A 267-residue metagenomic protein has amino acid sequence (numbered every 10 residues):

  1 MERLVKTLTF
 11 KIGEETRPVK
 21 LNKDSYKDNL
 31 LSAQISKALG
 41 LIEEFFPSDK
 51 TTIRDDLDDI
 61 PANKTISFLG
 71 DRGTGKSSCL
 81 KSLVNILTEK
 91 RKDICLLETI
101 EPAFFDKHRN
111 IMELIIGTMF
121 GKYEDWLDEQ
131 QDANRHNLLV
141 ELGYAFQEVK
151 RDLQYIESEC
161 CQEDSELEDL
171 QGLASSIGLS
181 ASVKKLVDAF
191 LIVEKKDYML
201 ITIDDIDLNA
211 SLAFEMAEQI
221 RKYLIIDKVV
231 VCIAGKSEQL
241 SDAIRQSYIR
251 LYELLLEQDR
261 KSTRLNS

Functional and structural regions predicted by a protein language model:
E2-K20, D56-E194: P-loop NTPase nucleotide-binding core
E14, K23-S25, G70-G73, L87 (+4 more regions): Short, flexible loop/turn elements at secondary-structure junctions
E14-R54: N-terminal pre-Walker A segment at the start of P-loop NTPase domains
I53-L57, M199: Extended non-catalytic scaffold regions that mediate assembly and binding in large macromolecular machines
Q171-D242, Q246-E253: Conserved Walker B catalytic segment
K261-S267: Conserved small/polar residues in nucleotide/adenosyl-binding loops
